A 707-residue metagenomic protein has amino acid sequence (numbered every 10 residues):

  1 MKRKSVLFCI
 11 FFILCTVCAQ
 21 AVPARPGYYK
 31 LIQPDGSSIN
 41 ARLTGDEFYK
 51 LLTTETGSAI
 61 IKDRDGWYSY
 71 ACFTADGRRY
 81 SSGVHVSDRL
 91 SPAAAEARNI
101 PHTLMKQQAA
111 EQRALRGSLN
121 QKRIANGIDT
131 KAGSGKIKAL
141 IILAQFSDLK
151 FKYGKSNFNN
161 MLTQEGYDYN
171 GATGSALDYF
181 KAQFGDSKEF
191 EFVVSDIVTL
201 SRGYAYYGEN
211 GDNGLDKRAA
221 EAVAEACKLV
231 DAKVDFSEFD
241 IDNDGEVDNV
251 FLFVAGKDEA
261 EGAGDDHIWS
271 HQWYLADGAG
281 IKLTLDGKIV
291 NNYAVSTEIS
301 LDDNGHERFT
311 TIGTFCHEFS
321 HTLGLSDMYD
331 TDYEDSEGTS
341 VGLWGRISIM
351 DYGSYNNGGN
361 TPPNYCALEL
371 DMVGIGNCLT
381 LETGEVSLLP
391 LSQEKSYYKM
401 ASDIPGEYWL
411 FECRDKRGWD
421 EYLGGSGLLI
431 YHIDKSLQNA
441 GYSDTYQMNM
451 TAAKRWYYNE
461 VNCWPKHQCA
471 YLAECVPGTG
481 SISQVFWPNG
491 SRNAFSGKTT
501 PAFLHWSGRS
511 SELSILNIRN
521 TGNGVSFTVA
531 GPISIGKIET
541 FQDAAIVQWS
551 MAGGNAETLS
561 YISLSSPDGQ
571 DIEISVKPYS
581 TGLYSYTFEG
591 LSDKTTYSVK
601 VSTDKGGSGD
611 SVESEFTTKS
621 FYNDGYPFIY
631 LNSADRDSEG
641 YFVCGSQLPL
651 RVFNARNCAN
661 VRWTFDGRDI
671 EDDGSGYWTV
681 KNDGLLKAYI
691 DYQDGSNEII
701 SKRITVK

Functional and structural regions predicted by a protein language model:
K122-K131, S175-K288: Active-site-proximal segments of metallohydrolase catalytic domains
K152-Y153, N170-K188, G262-G305, D371-S534: Non-catalytic C-terminal accessory/binding modules of secreted extracellular proteins
D303-L370: The catalytic-center signature of Zn2+-dependent metalloproteases
A545-N555: Conserved aromatic anchor
F588-S592, T679-V680: Short, flexible loop/turn segments at beta-strand junctions in immunoglobulin-like and fibronectin type III
L591-G606: Beta-strand-rich modules
V599, L686-A688: Hydrophobic beta-strand segments within extracellular beta-sandwich modules
G606-F621: Extracellular fibronectin type III
